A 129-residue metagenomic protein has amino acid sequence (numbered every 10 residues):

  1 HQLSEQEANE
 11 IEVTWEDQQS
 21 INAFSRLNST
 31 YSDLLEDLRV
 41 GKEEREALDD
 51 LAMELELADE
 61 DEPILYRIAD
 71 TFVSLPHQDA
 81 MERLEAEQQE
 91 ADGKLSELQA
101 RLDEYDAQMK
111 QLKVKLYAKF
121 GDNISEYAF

Functional and structural regions predicted by a protein language model:
H1-L35, Q78: Short, charge-rich amphipathic alpha-helices with coiled-coil/heptad character
S20, F24-G41, R45-L48, L55 (+2 more regions): Amphipathic alpha-helical coiled-coil segments
E62-D92: Short, glycine/alanine-rich amphipathic alpha-helical segment that often forms an alpha-turn-alpha hairpin
A69, S125-F129: Amphipathic, charged alpha-helical segments and their helix-to-coil junctions in extracytoplasmic/peripheral assemblies
